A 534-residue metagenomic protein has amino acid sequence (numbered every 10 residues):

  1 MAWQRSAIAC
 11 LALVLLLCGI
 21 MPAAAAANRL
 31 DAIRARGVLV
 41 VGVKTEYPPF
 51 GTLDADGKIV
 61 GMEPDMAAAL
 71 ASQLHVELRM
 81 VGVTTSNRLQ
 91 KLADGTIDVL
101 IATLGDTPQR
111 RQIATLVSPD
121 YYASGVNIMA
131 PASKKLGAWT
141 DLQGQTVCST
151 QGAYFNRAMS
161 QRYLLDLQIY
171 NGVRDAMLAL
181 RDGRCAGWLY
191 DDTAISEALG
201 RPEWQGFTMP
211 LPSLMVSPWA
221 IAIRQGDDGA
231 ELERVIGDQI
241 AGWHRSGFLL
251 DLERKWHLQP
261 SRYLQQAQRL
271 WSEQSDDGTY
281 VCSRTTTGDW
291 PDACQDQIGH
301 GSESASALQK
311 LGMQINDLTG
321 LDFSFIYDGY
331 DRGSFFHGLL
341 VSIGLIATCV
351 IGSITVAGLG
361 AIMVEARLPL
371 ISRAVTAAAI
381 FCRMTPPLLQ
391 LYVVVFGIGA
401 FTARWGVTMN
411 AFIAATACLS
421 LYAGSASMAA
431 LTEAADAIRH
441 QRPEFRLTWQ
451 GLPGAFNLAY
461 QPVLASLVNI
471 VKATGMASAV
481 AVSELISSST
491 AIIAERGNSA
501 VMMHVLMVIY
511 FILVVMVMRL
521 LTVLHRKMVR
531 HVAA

Functional and structural regions predicted by a protein language model:
W3-R79, L250-F336: N-terminal hydrophobic or amphipathic helices and topogenic motifs
L39-V40, D98-V99, A186-G187: Short, Asp-centered acidic motifs that coordinate Mg2+ and/or phosphate in catalytic or ligand-binding sites
V40-P49, G57-L74, L104-D106, S124-D175 (+1 more regions): Bilobed "Venus flytrap"/periplasmic-binding protein-like clamshell domains and structurally analogous long
T45, D120-A130, S196, G200-G237 (+1 more regions): Periplasmic-binding protein-like
P64, A68, S72-D141, S196 (+1 more regions): Acidic, polar ligand-binding/catalytic clefts
P64-Q73, S133-L136, T140-T146, Q151-Y154 (+4 more regions): Extended ligand-binding regions for polar small-molecule ligands
M66-A67, R88-K91, I97, D175-A179 (+4 more regions): Short, hydrophobic alpha-helical packing/hinge segments within bilobed ligand-binding/sensory domains
G299-A534: Transmembrane alpha-helices and adjacent helix-loop boundaries
